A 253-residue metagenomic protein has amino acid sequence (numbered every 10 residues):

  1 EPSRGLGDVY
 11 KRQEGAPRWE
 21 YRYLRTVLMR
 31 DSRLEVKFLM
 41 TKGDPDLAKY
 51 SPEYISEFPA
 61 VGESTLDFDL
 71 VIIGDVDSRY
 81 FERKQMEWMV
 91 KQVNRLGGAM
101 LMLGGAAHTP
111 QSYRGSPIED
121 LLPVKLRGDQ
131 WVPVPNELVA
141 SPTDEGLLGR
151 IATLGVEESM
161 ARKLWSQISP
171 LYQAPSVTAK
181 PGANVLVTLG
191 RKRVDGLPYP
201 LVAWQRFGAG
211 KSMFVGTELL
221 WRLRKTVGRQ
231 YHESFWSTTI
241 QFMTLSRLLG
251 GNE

Functional and structural regions predicted by a protein language model:
E1-L6: Single conserved hydrophobic/aromatic residue that forms the stacking wall/gate of nucleotide- or nucleobase-binding
V9: Active-site loops and adjacent core secondary-structure elements that bind or stabilize anionic groups
E20-R247: Acidic, S/T/G-rich, low-cysteine, solvent-exposed domains in lumenal/extracellular/periplasmic regions of secretory
L248-E253: Surface beta-strand/loop "capping" patches
